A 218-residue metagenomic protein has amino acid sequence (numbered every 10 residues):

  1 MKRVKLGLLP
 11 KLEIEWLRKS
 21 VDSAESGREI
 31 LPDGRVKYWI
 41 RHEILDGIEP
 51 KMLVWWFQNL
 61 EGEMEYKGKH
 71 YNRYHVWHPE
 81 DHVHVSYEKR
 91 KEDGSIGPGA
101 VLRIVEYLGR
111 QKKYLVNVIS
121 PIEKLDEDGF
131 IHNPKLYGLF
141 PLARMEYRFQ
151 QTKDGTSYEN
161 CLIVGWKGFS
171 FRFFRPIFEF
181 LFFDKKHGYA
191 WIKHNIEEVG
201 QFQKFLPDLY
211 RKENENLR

Functional and structural regions predicted by a protein language model:
M1-K11, L181-K193: Low-complexity, charge- and small-residue-enriched intrinsically disordered regions
K2-D93: Hydrophobic ligand-binding cavity/cleft-lining segments
K2-K11, Y66-K69, E127-P134, L139 (+2 more regions): Short linear motifs embedded in intrinsically disordered, proline/glycine-rich low-complexity segments
D46-K51, E123-D126, R148-S157: A short, structured loop/turn motif at beta-sheet edges
R73-F140: Glycine-rich portal/gate segments that line the openings of hydrophobic small-molecule binding cavities
N133-A190: Beta-strand/loop substructures that line and gate deep hydrophobic ligand-binding cavities in soluble
Q150, K185, Y189-D208: Ser/Thr/Asn(+Pro)-rich, low-complexity disordered segments
R172, Q203-R218: Long, acidic/serine-threonine-rich intrinsically disordered regions with weak helical/coil propensity that act as
